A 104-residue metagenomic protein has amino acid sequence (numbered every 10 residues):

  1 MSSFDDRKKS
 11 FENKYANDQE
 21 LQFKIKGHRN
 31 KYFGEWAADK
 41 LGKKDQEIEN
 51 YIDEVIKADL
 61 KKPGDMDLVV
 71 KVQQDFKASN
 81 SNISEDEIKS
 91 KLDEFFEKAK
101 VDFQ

Functional and structural regions predicted by a protein language model:
M1-Q104: A charge-rich, low-complexity, intrinsically flexible signal that marks solvent-exposed coils, linkers, repeats
